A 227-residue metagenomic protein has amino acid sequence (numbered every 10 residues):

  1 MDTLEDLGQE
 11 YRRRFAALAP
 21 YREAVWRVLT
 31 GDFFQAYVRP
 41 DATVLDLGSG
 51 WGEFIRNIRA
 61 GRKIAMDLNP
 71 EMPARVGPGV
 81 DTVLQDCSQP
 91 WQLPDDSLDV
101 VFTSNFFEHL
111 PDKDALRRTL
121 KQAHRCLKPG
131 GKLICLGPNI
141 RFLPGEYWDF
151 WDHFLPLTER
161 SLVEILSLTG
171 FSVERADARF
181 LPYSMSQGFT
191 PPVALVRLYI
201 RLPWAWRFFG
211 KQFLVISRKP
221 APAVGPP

Functional and structural regions predicted by a protein language model:
M1-D96, V100-S104, L116, L120 (+2 more regions): Conserved N-terminal segment of class I S-adenosyl-L-methionine
R39, L110-P111, L127-P129: Helix-to-beta-strand junctions that scaffold the AdoMet/dcAdoMet cofactor pocket in Class I SAM-dependent enzymes
N105-H109: Short catalytic micro-motifs in class I SAM-dependent methyltransferases
R117-P129: A short glycine-rich, Lys/Arg-flanked "PGG" loop and its adjoining helix->strand segment in the class I
G130-G137: Conserved beta-strand signature within the Rossmann-like core of class I S-adenosyl-L-methionine
P138-L143, P156, R179-P182: Short "lid" loop at the C-terminus of a central beta-strand within the Rossmann-like core of SAM-dependent
E146-E164: Acceptor-substrate binding/catalytic loop of class I
E164, R175-P227: A C-terminal cap/extension of S-adenosyl-L-methionine-dependent methyltransferases that defines the acceptor-substrate
